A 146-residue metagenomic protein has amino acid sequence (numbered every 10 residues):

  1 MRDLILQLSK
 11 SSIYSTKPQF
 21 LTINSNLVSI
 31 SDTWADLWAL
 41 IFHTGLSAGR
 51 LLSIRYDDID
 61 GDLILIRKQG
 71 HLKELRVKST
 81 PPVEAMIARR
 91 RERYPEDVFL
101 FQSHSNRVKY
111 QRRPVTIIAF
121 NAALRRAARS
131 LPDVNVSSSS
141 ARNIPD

Functional and structural regions predicted by a protein language model:
M1-R2, G45-G49, M86-R93, A127 (+1 more regions): N-terminal DNA-binding recognition helix of tyrosine site-specific recombinases/integrases
D3, Q7, I13-T44, A48: Basic, Lys/Arg- and aromatic-enriched nucleic-acid-binding interface segment
N26, Q69-Y110: Basic, alpha-helical nucleic-acid-contacting "clamp/cap" segments
L27-W34, N121-D146: Short, basic (Lys/Arg/His-rich) helix/loop patches that form interaction surfaces in the mid-to-C-terminal regions
T33, S47, L75, A88 (+1 more regions): Short, cationic motifs built from Arg/Lys/His that form the positively charged side of catalytic pockets
I41-G61: Short, charged phosphate-coordinating catalytic segments
D62-K68, S137-S140: Short functional hotspots where side chains directly engage DNA or cofactors
E84, I117, N121: Membrane-embedded glycan transfer/ligation machinery that uses polyprenyl lipid-linked sugar donors/oligosaccharides
